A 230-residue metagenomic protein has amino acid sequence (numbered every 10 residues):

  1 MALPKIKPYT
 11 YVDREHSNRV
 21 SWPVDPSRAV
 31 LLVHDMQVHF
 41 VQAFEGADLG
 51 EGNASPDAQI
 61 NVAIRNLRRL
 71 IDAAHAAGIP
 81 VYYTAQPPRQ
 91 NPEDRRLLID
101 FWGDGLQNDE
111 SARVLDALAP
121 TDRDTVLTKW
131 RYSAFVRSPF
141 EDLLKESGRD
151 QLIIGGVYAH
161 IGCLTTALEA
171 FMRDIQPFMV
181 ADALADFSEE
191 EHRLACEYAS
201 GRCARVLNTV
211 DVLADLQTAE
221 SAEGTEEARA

Functional and structural regions predicted by a protein language model:
M1-V30, D72-A77, F101-A230: Active-site-adjacent betaalpha module
S27, E45-A74, G78-Y83: A short alpha/beta connector and helix-capping loop motif
V33, I79-Q86, V180: Short beta-strand segments at enzyme active-site cores
D35-M36, P87, V157, A183: Active-site metal-binding loops of divalent metal-dependent hydrolases
Q37-A43: Short acidic, Gly/Ser-rich segments with clustered Asp/Glu that frequently serve as metal-coordination loops in enzyme
V41, P92, S188: Conserved protein kinase catalytic core
F44-L49, N91-L98, D116-V126: Short, basic/glycine-rich phosphate-binding loops at helix/coil junctions that contact nucleotide phosphates
V81, A85-F101: Early exported N-terminus immediately downstream of N-terminal targeting peptides
